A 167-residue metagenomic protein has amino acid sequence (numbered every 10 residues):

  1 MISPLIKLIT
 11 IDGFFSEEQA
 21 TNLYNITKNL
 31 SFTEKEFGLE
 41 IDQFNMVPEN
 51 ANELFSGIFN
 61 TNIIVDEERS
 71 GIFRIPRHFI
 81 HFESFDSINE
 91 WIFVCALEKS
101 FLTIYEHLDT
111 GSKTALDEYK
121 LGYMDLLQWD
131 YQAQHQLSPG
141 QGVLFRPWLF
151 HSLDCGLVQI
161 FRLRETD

Functional and structural regions predicted by a protein language model:
M1-H81: Non-heme Fe(II)/2-oxoglutarate
F73-D167: Catalytic core of non-heme Fe(II) oxygenases with the double-stranded beta-helix
